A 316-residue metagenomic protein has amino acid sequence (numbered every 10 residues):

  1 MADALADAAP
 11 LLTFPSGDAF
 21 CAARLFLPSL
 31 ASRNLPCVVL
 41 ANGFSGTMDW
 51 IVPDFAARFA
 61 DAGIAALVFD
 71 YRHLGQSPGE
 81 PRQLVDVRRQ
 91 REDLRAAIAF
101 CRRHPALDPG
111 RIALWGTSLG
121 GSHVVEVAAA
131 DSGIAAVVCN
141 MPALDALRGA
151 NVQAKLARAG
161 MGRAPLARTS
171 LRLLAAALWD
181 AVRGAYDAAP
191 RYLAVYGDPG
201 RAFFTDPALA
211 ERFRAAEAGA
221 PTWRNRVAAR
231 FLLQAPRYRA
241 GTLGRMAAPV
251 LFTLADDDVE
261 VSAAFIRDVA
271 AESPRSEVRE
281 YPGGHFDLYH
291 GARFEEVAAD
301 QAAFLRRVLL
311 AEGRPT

Functional and structural regions predicted by a protein language model:
M1-S32: N-terminal cap/lid segment of alpha/beta-hydrolase-fold proteins
F44-A57, Y71: The serine-hydrolase catalytic nucleophile loop
R58-P78: Conserved alpha/beta-hydrolase
L84-H104: Alpha/beta-hydrolase active-site loop
E126-R212: Alpha/beta-hydrolase-fold enzymes
M246-A247, F252-L254: Short beta-strand/loop motif that positions the catalytic acidic residue of the alpha/beta-hydrolase fold
V259-F265: Conserved alpha/beta-hydrolase "acid-adjacent" motif
G284-A298: Catalytic histidine-centered segment of alpha/beta-hydrolase-like enzymes
